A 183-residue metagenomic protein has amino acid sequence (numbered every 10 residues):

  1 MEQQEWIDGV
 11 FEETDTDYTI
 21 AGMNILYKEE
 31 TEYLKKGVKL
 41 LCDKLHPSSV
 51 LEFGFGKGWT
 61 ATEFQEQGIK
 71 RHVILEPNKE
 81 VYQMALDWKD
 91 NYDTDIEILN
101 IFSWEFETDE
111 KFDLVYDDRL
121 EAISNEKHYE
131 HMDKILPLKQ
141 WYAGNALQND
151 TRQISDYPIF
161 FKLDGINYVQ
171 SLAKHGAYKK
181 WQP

Functional and structural regions predicted by a protein language model:
M1-P47: Class I SAM-dependent methyltransferase Rossmann-like catalytic core, especially the SAM/SAH-binding loop
L45-G56: Conserved class I S-adenosyl-L-methionine
S48, K70, D113: Conserved acidic residues
K57-I69: Conserved SAM-binding loop of SAM-dependent methyltransferases across substrates and taxa, primarily the Class I
R71-E76: Conserved SAM-binding motif I beta-strand of class I
P77-D109: S-adenosyl-L-methionine
V81, T108, A122-P183: C-terminal substrate-binding/active-site "lid" region of AdoMet-derived donor-dependent transferases
E105-V115, R119: A short acidic, Gly/Pro-enriched loop at the edge of an enzyme's catalytic core that lines a small-molecule cofactor
